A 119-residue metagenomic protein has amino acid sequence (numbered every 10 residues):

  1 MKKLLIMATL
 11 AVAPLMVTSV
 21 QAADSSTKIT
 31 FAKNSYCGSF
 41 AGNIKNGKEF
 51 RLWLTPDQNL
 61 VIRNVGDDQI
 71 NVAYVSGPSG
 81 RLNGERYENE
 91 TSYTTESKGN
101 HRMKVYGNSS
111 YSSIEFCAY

Functional and structural regions predicted by a protein language model:
M1-L4, V17: Positively charged n-region of N-terminal signal peptides that target proteins for export
L5-T9: Sec-dependent signal peptide hydrophobic core
A13-Q21: C-terminal segment of classical bacterial N-terminal signal peptides
V20-P56: Non-catalytic extracellular/lumenal accessory regions of secreted precursors
I29, R102-S109: Short linear motifs in low-complexity, proline-biased tails and propeptides
I44-N100, Y106: Acidic, Ser/Thr/Pro-rich low-complexity intrinsically disordered segments
G107-Y119: Edge beta-strands of jelly-roll/beta-sandwich modules across compartments, strongly enriched in secreted/luminal
